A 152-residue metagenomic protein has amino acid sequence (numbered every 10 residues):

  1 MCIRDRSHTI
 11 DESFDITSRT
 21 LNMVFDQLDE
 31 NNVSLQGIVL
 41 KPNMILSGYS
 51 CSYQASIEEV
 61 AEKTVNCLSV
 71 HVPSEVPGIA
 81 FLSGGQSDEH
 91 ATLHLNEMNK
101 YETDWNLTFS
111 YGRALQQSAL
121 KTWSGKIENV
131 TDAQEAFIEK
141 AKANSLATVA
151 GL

Functional and structural regions predicted by a protein language model:
M1-I3: Short, small-residue-biased leader/transition segments that mark boundaries at the very start of proteins
H8-L152: Active-site capping/gating regions of soluble enzymes
